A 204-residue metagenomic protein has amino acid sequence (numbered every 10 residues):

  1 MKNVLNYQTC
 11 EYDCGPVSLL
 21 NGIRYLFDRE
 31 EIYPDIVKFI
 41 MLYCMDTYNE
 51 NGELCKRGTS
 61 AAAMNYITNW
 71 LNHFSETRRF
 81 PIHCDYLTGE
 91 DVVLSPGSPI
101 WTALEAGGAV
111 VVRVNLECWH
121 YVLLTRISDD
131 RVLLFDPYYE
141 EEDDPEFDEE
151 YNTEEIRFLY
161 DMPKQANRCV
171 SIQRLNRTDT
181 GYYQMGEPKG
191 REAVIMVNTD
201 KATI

Functional and structural regions predicted by a protein language model:
M1-G89: Cysteine-nucleophile protease catalytic domains, especially the papain-like/related folds used in DUB/UBL proteases
N3, Q8, Y12, W101 (+2 more regions): Generic structural signal for short, flexible, solvent-exposed coil/loop and linker residues
Y12-L20, R24-F27, A63-Y66, A103-G107 (+3 more regions): Aromatic-enriched hydrophobic runs in primary sequence
I40-Y43, I67, L71, P99-I100 (+3 more regions): Generic hydrophobic, helix-prone segments enriched in Leu/Val/Ile
I67-H73, P96-W101, I156-L159, D179-Q184: Intrinsically disordered, low-complexity boundary segments flanking structured domains
I67-I82, V112-I127, E150-Y160: Hydrophobic transmembrane alpha-helix bundles
D85-D143: Active-site-adjacent substructure of cysteine-protease-like catalytic cores
E105-A106, R126-I204: Noncatalytic regulatory segments and standalone regulatory/sensor domains
